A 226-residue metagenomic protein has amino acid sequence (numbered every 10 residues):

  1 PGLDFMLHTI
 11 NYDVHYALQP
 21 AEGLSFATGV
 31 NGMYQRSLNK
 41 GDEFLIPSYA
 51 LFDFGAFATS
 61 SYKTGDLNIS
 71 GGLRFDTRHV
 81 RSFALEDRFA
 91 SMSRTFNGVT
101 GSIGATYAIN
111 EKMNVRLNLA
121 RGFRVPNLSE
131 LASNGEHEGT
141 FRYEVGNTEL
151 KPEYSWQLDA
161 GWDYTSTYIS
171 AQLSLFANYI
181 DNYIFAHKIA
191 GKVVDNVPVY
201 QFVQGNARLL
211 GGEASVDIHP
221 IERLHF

Functional and structural regions predicted by a protein language model:
P1-Y12, G32-R36, F52: Extended interaction regions within the primary functional domain
L3-H15, V145-K151, Q157, S166-F226: Outer membrane beta-barrel strand-and-loop segments of large Gram-negative receptors, especially TonB-dependent
A21-A27, N31-M33, N39-I180, I221-E222: Structural signature of Gram-negative outer-membrane beta-barrels, strongest in the C-terminal barrel of TonB-dependent
